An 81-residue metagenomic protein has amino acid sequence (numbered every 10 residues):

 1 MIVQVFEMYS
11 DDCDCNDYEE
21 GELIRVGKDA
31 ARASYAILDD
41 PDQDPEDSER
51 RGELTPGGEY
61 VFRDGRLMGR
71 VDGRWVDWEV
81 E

Functional and structural regions predicted by a protein language model:
M1-E19: Short aromatic-glycine-(Arg/Gly/Cys) micro-motifs in beta-strand/loop hairpins
V5, I24-V26, V61: Extended low-polarity, hydrophobic cluster-rich segments
F6-S10, G27, R70: Predominantly extracellular/luminal cell-surface or secreted proteins
S10-C13, E22, D39, D64-R66: Generic alpha-helical secondary structure signal
Y18-D29: A short, exposed loop/beta-hairpin motif centered on an aromatic-Gly-Thr core
D29-A30, D44: Alpha-helix capping and helix-coil boundary motifs
A33: Short amphipathic alpha-helices within nucleic acid-binding modules
L38-E81: Short, mixed-charge low-complexity intrinsically disordered segments
